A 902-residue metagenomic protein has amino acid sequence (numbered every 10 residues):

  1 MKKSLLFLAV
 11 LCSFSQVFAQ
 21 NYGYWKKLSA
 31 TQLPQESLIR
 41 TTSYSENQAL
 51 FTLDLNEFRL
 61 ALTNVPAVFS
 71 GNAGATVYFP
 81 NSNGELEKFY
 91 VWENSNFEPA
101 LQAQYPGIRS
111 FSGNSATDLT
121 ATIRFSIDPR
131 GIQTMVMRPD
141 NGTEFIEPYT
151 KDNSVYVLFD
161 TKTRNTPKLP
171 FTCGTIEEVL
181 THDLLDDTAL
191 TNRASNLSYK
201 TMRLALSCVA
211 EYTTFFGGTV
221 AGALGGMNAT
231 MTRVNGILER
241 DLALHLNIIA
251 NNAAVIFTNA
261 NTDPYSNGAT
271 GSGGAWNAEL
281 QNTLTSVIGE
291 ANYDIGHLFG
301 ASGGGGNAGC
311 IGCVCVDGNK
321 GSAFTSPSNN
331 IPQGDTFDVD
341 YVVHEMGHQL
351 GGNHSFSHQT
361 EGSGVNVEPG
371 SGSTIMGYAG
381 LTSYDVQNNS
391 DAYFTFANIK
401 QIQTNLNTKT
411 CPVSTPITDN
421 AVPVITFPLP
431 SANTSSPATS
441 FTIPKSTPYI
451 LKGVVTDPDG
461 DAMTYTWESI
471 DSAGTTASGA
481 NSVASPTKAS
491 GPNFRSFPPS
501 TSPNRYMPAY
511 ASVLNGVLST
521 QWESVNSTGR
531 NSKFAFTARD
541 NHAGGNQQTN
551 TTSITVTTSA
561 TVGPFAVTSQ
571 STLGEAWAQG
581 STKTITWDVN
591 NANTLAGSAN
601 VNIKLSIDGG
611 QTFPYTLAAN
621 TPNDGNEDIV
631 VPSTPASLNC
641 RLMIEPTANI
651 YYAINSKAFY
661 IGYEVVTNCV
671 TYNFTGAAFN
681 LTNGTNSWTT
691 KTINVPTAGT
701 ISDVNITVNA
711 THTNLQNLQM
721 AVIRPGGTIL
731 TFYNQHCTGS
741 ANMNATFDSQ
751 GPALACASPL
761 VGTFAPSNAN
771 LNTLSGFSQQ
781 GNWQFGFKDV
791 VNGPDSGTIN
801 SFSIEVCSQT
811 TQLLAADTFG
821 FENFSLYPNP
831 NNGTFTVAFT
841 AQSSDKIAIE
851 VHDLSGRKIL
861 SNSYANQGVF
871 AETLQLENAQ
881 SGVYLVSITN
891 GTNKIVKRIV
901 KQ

Functional and structural regions predicted by a protein language model:
K2-V10, S15-A19, D817-Y827, N831-Q902: C-terminal outer-membrane/trafficking sorting elements
Q20-I146, W276: N-terminal prosegments of processed precursors
Y22-S29, P34-S37, V155-G309: Fold-level signature of zinc-dependent metallopeptidase catalytic domains
N247, T466-T528, N602-E627, G727-S775: Exoplasmic/lumenal beta-rich domain surfaces
I249-A275, C315-A392, E468, A473-V483: The catalytic-center signature of Zn2+-dependent metalloproteases
V413-T418, Y663-Y672, V806-Y827, T840-Q842 (+2 more regions): Residue-level detector of functionally pivotal "anchor" positions at catalytic/ligand-binding pockets or at interdomain
I443, V454-D459, D540, D588-T594 (+3 more regions): Extracellular acidic, Ser/Thr/Pro-rich low-complexity tracts
P622, S633-L638, N649-A815, P830: Loop and turn regions of beta-sandwich accessory domains that flank beta-strands and are enriched in small/polar
